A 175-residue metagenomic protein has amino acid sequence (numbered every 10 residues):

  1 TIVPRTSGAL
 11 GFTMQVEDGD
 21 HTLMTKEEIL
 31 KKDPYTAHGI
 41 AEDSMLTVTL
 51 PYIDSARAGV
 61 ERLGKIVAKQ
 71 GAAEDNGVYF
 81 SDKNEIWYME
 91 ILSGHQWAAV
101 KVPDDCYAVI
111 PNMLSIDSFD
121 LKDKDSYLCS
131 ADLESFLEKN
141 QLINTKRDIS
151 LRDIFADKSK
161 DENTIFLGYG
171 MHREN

Functional and structural regions predicted by a protein language model:
T1-P51, M89-N175: C-terminal, well-structured catalytic/ligand-binding subdomain of enzymes
T6-S7, F12, V60-L63, A73 (+2 more regions): Generic marker of "main functional regions" within proteins
T49-D75: A conserved hydrophobic secondary-structure block that centers on an alpha-helix together with its immediately flanking
S55, K65, N84-I86, S93-H95: Short acidic/polar capping segments at secondary-structure boundaries
N76-E90: Short, structured protein-protein interaction patches enriched in aromatics and acidic/basic residues, typified by
